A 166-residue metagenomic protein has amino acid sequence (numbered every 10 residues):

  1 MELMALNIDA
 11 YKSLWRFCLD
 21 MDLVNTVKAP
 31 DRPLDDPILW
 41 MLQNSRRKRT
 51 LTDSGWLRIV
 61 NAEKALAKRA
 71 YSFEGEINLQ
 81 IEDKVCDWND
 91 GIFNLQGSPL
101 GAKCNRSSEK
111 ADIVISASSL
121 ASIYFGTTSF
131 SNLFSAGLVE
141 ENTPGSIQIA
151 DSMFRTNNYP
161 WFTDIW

Functional and structural regions predicted by a protein language model:
M1-W166: Intrinsically disordered, low-complexity, positively biased terminal segments
